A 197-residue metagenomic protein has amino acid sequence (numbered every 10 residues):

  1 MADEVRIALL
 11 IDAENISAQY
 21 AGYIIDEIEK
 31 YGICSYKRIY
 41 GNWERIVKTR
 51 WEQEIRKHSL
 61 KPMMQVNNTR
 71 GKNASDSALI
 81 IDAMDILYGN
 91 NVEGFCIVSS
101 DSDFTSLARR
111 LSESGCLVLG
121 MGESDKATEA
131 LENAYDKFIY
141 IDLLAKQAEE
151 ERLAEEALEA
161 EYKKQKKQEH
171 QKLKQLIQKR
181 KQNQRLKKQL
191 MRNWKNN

Functional and structural regions predicted by a protein language model:
M1-Y88, R109-S112, L117-V118: Domain-level signal for Mg2+-assisted phosphodiester chemistry and nucleotide/NA-binding surfaces in nucleic-acid
N15-S17, W43-I46, S102-F104, D125-A127 (+1 more regions): Conserved nucleotide-binding/hydrolysis micro-motifs of P-loop NTPases
G22, K48, S77-I80, T105 (+3 more regions): Amphipathic alpha-helical transducer elements in NTP-driven molecular machines
Y36-R38, G94, K137: Residues at the N-termini of beta-strands
Y40, E93-S100, L107, L111 (+1 more regions): Acidic beta-strand-to-loop metal/phosphate-binding motif
K61, D85-N91, I139-A148, Y162-K164: A polyampholytic, Gly/Pro-enriched intrinsically disordered region
C116-E155: Intrinsically disordered, low-complexity glycine/proline-rich and charged
E151, A157-N197: N-terminal regulatory modules in eukaryotic regulatory proteins
